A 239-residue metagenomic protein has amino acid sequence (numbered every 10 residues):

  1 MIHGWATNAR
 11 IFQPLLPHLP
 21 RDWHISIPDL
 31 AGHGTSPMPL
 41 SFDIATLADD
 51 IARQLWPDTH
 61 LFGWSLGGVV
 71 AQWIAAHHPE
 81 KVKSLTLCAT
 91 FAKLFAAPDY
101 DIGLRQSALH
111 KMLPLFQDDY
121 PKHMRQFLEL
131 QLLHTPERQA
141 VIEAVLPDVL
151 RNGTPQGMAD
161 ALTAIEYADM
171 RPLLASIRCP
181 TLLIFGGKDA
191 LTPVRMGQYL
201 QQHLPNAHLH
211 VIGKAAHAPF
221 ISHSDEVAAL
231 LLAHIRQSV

Functional and structural regions predicted by a protein language model:
G4-T7, S65: Active-site glycine-rich loops that stabilize anionic/oxyanionic intermediates across multiple enzyme folds
Q13-P17, W23-F62, A229: Active-site loop/oxyanion-hole signature of alpha/beta-hydrolase fold enzymes
G63-G67, A71: Gly/Ala-rich beta-loop-alpha elbow adjacent to hydrolase catalytic centers
A76, K81-L115, G157: Flexible "cap/lid" loop of the alpha/beta hydrolase fold
Q117-L173: Conserved alpha/beta-hydrolase catalytic His-Asp/Glu region
I177, L183-F185, D189: Short beta-strand/loop motif that positions the catalytic acidic residue of the alpha/beta-hydrolase fold
G197-H217: Catalytic histidine neighborhood in serine/cysteine hydrolases with alpha/beta-hydrolase-type architecture
A215-A228: Catalytic histidine-centered segment of alpha/beta-hydrolase-like enzymes
